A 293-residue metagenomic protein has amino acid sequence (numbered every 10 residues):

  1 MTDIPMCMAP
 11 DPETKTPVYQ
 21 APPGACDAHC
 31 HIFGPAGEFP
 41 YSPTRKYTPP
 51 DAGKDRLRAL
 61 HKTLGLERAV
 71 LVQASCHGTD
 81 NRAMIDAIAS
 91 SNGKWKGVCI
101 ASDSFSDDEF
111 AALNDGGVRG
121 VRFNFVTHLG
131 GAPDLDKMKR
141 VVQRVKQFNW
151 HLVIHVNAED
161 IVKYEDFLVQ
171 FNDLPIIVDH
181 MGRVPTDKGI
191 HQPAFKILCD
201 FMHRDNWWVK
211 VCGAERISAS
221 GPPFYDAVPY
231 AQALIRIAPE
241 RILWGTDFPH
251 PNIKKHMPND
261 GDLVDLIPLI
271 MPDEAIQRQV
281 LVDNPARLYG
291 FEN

Functional and structural regions predicted by a protein language model:
T2-E13, C76-D160, D166, W208-I217: Active-site gating/metal-coordination segments in enzymes
T2-G24, D51-R68, P239-R241, K255-N293: Mid-to-C-terminal alpha-helical segments outside catalytic/metal-binding sites
D3-P5, A132-W244: Catalytic pocket-lining loop regions of alpha/beta-barrel enzymes, especially the amidohydrolase/enolase/GH5 lineages
P22-F39: Short, solvent-exposed beta-strand-terminating loops
C26-C30, A69-V72, W95-C99, V121-F123 (+4 more regions): Hydrophobic faces of well-ordered beta-strands that scaffold small-molecule active sites in alpha/beta enzyme cores
H29, H61, M84, L113 (+8 more regions): Conserved, mostly hydrophobic/aromatic
P43-S91: Alpha-helical scaffold segments that flank or form the walls of functional sites
N81-W95, Y230-A238, D260-L269: Short, electropositive alpha-helical surface patch
